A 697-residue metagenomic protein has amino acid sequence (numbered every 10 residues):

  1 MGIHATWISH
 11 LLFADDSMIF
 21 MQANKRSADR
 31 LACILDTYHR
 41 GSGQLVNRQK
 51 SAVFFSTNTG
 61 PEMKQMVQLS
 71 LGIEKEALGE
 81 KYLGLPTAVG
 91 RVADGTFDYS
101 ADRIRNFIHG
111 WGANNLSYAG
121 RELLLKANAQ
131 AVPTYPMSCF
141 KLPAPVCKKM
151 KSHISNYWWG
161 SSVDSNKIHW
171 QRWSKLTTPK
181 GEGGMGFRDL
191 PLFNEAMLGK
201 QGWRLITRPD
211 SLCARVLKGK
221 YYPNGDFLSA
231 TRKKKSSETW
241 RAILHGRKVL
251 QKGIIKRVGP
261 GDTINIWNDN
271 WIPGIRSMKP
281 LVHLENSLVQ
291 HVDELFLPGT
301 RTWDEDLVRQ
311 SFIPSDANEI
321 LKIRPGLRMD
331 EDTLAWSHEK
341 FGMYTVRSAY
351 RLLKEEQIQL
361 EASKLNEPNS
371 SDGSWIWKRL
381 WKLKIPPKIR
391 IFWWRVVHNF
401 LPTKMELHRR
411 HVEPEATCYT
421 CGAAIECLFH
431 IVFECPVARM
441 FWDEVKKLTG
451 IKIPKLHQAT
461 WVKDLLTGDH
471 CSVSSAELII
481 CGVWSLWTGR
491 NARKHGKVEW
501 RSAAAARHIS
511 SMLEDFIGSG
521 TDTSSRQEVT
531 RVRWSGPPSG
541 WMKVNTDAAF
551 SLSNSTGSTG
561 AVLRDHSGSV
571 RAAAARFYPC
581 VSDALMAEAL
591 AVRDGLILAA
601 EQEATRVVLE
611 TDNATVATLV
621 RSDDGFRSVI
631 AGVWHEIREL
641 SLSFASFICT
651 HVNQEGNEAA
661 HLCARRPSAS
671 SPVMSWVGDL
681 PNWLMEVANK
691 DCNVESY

Functional and structural regions predicted by a protein language model:
M1-Y697: A helix-boundary/hinge signal
